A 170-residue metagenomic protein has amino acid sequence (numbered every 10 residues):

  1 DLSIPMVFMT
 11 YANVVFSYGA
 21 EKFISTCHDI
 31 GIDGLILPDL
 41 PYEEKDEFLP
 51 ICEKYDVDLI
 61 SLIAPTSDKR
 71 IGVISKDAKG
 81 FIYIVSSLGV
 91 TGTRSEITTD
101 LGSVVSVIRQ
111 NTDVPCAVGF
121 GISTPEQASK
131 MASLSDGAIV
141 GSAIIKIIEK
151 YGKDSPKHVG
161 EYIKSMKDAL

Functional and structural regions predicted by a protein language model:
D1-L37: Active-site beta->alpha loop and helix N-cap motifs at the rims of alpha/beta catalytic domains
M6-T10, L35-L37, L59-I63, I82-I84 (+2 more regions): Hydrophobic faces of well-ordered beta-strands that scaffold small-molecule active sites in alpha/beta enzyme cores
C27, I74, M131, G141 (+1 more regions): Conserved, mostly hydrophobic/aromatic
G31-E44, D58-T66, G72: Catalytic beta/alpha-barrel core
I32-I36, P41-E44, I84-T93, L134-K153: Glycine-rich phosphate-binding active-site loops on the catalytic face of alpha/beta enzymes
T66-K76, V118, I122-A138: Catalytic cores of alpha/beta
G72-Q110, I147-E149: Glycine/Thr-rich beta-alpha phosphate-binding loop at enzyme active sites
I145-L170: C-terminal helical cap(s) of enzyme catalytic domains, especially alpha/beta-barrels
